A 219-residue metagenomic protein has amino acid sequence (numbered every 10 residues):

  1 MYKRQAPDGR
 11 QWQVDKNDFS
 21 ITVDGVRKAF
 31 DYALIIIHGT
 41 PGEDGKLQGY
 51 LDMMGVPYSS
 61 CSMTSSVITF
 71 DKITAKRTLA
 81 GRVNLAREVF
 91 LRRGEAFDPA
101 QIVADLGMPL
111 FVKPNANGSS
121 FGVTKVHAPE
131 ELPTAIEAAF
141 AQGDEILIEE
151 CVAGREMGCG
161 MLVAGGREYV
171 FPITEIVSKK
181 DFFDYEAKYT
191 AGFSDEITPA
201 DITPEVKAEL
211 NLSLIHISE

Functional and structural regions predicted by a protein language model:
M1-Y2, E219: Short, small-residue-biased leader/transition segments that mark boundaries at the very start of proteins
Y2-T64, I68-F70, T74, T78 (+2 more regions): ATP-binding N-terminal substructure of ATP-dependent carboxylate-amine bond-forming enzymes
V23-R27, S66-E149, A153-R155, P204: Active-site nucleotide/adenylate-binding loops and adjacent lid/helix of ATP-dependent enzymes
D44-K46, F121-G122, G158: Short glycine-/acidic-enriched loop or helix-start segments at secondary-structure transitions that form or flank
P57-C61, L85, Y169-V170: Short hydrophobic/aromatic-enriched beta-strand-loop microsegments
V83, D201-S218: ATP-dependent carboxylate activation and anion-phosphoryl transfer catalytic cores that bind Mg-ATP to form
H127-E209: Phosphate-binding site of ATP-dependent enzymes
